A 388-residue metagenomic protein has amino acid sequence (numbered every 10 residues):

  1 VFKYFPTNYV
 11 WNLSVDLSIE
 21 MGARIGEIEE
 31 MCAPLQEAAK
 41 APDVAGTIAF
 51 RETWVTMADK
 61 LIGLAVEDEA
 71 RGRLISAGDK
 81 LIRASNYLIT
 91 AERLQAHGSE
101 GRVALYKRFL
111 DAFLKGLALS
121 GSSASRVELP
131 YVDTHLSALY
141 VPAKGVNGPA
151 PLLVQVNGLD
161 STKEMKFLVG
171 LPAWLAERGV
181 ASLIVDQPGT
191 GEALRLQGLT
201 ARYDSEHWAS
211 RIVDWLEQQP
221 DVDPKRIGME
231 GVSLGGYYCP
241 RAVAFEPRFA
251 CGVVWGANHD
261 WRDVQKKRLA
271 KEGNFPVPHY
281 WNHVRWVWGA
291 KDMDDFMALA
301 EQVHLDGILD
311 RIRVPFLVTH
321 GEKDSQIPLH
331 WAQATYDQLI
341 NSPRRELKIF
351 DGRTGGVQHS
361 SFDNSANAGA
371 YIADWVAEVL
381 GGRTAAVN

Functional and structural regions predicted by a protein language model:
E52-W54, A58-L61, V103-N147: N-terminal cap/lid segment of alpha/beta-hydrolase-fold proteins
G148-G158: Short beta-strand element of the alpha/beta-hydrolase
L199-D221, R241: Alpha/beta-hydrolase active-site loop
Q265-I308: Mobile cap/lid helix-loop segments that gate and shape the active-site cleft of serine hydrolases
I312, V318-H320, D324: Short beta-strand/loop motif that positions the catalytic acidic residue of the alpha/beta-hydrolase fold
V314, P328-Q338: Short alpha-helix in the alpha/beta-hydrolase fold that links the catalytic acid
Y336-V357: Catalytic histidine neighborhood in serine/cysteine hydrolases with alpha/beta-hydrolase-type architecture
S361-N388: Catalytic active-site module of serine/aspartate enzymes centered on a nucleophile-bearing elbow/loop
